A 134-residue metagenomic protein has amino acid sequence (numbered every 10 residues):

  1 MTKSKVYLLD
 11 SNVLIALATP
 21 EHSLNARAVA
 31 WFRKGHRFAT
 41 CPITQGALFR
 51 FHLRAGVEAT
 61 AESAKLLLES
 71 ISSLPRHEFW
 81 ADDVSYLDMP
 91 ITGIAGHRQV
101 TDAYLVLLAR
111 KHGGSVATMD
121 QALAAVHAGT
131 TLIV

Functional and structural regions predicted by a protein language model:
M1-T40, A55-L66: Short, well-structured N-terminal submotif of metal-dependent ribonuclease cores
T2, L74-Q121: Active-site neighborhoods of divalent-metal-dependent phosphate/nucleic-acid chemistry enzymes
V13, T44, S85, A122-L123: Alpha-helix capping/helix-boundary segments
A28-G35, A109, L123-H127: Alpha-helix C-terminal capping segments
T44-Q45, T101: Short, conserved alpha-helical segments within structured domains
F49-H52: Amphipathic alpha-helical segments within well-ordered protein domains
A128-V134: Active-site regions of enzymes building and remodeling cell-envelope glycoconjugates
